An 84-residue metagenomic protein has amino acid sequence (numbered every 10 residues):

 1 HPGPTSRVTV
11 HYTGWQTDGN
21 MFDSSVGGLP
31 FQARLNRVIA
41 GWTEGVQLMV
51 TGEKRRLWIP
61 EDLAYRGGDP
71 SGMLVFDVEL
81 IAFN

Functional and structural regions predicted by a protein language model:
H1-N84: Cross-family detector of peptidyl-prolyl cis-trans isomerase
